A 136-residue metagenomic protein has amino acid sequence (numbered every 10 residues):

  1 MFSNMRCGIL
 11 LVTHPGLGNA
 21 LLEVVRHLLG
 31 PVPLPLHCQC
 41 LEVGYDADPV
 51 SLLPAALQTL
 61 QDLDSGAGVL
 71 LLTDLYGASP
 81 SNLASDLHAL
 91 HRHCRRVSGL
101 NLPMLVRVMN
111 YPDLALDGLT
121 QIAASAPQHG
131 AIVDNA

Functional and structural regions predicted by a protein language model:
M1-A136: N-terminal loops that bind phosphate or other acidic moieties and the adjacent beta-alpha structural core
